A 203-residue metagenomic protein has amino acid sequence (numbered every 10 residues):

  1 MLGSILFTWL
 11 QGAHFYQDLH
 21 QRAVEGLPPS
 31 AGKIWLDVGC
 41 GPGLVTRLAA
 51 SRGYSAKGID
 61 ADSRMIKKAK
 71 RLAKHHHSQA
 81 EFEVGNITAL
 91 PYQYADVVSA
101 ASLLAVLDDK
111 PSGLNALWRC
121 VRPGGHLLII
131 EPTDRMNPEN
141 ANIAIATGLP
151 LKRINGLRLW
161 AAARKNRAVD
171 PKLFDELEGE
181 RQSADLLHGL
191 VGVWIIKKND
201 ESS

Functional and structural regions predicted by a protein language model:
M1-S30, L44, I145, P150-I154: Conserved class I S-adenosyl-L-methionine
F7, I130-E178, Q182-D185: C-terminal alpha-helical "lid/dimerization" subdomain adjacent to the S-adenosyl-L-methionine
G32-G39: Conserved class I S-adenosyl-L-methionine
P42-T88: Class I SAM-dependent methyltransferase SAM/SAH-binding core
T88-V98: A short acidic, Gly/Pro-enriched loop at the edge of an enzyme's catalytic core that lines a small-molecule cofactor
V97-K110: A short SAM/SAH-binding and catalytic strip from SAM-dependent methyltransferases
P111-P123: A short glycine-rich, Lys/Arg-flanked "PGG" loop and its adjoining helix->strand segment in the class I
L177-S203: Core SAM-dependent methyltransferase catalytic element
